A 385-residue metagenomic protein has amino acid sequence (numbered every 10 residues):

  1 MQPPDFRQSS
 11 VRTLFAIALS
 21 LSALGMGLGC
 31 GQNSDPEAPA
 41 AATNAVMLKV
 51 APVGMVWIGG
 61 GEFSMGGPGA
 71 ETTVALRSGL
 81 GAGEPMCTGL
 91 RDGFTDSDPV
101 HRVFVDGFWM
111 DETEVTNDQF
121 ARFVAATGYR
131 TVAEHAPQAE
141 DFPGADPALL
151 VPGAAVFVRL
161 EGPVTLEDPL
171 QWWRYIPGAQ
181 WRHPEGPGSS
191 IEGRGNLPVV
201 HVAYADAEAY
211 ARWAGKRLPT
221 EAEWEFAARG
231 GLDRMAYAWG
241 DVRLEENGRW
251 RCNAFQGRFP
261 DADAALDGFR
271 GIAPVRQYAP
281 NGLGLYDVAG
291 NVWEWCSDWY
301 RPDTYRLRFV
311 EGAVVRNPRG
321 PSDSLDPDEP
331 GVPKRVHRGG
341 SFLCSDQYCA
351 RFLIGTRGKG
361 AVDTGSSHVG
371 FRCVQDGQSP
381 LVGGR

Functional and structural regions predicted by a protein language model:
P3-F15: Bacterial N-terminal signal peptides that target proteins for export
L14-G25: Gram-negative bacterial Sec-dependent N-terminal signal peptides
L28-G29: C-terminal motif of bacterial Sec signal peptides marking the signal peptidase cleavage site
S34-V46: Short, low-complexity, disordered segments immediately C-terminal to signal peptides in bacterial exported proteins
D35-E37, W57-I58, E62-S64, G69-D92 (+6 more regions): Functional-site microenvironments in short loops/helix caps that host divalent-cation chemistry
V46-W57: GGW-centered surface loops in extracellular recognition modules
E112-V124, A203-A209, E225: Short, solvent-exposed alpha-helical surface patches in non-cytosolic proteins
C373-P380: Short beta-strand-to-coil "C-cap" segments at the C-terminal boundary of structured domains/repeats, marking
